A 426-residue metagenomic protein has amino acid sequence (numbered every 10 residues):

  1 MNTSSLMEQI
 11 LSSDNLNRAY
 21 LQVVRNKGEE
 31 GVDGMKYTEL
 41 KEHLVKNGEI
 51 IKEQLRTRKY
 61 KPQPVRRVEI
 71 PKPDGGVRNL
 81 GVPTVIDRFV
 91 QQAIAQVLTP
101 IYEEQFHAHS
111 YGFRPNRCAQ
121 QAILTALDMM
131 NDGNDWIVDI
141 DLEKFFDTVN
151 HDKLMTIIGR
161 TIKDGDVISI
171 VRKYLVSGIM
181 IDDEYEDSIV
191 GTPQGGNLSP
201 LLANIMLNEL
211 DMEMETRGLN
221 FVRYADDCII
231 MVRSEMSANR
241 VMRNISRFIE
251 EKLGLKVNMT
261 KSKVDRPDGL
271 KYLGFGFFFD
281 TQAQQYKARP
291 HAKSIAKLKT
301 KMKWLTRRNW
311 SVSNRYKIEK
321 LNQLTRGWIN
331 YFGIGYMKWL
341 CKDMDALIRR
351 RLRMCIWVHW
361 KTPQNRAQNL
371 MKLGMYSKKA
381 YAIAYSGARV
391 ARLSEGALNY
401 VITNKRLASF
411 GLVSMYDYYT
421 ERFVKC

Functional and structural regions predicted by a protein language model:
M1-V45: Non-catalytic, polymerase-adjacent accessory regions of viral genome-replication enzymes
L44, G48, M344-L352: Short amphipathic alpha-helical coiled-coil/interface segments
N47, Q54-E69, P73, A108-R117 (+1 more regions): Conserved polymerase palm-domain catalytic core
P64-V68, P73, L175, V312-F332: Core structural elements
V176, K252-E319, R326: A conserved non-catalytic segment of reverse transcriptases and RNA-directed RNA polymerases corresponding to the late
D187-V190, K303-Y316, G327-L340, W357-W360: Short, solvent-exposed helix-loop connector elements
K261-L270, K320-L324, C341-R349, Q364-L373: A glycine-rich phosphate-binding loop feature that marks nucleotide/adenosyl-phosphate handling sites
I356, W360-C426: Extended C-terminal regions of large enzymes
